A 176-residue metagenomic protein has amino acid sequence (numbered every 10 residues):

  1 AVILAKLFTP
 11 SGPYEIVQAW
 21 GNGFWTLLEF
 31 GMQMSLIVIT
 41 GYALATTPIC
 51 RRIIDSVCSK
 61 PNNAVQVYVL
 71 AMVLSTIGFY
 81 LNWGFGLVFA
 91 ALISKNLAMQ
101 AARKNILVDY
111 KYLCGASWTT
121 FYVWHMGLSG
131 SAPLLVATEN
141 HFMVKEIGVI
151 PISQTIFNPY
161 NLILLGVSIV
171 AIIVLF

Functional and structural regions predicted by a protein language model:
A1-S35, F157-F176: Hydrophobic transmembrane alpha-helices of multi-pass small-molecule transporters
V2-L4, T76-Y80, T119-M126: Aromatic-anchored segments of alpha-helical transmembrane domains
A5-P10, C58-N62, R103-V108: Short, exposed beta-strand "edge-strand" segments with a Pro/Gly-rich flavor and a Y/T-containing core
P10-P13, A43, P48, P133 (+2 more regions): Proline-rich intrinsically disordered, low-complexity coils
P13-Q100: Membrane-embedded alpha-helical segments and adjacent helix-loop junctions characteristic of multi-pass solute
S94-F176: Membrane-core helix-loop-helix motifs of multi-pass transport proteins
